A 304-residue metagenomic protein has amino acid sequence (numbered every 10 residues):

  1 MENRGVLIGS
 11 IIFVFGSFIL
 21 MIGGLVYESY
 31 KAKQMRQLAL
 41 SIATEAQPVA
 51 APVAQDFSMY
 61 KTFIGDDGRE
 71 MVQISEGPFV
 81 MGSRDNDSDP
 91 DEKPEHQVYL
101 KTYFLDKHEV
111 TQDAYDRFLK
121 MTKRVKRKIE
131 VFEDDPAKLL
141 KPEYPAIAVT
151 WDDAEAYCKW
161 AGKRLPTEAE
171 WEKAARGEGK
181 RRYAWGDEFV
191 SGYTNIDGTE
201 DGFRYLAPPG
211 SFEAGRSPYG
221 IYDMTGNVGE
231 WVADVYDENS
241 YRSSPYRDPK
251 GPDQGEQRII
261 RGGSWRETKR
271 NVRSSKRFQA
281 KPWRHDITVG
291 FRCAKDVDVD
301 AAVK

Functional and structural regions predicted by a protein language model:
M1-G9: Short, low-complexity patches enriched in S/T/P/G
N3-R4, S17-M21, Y30: N-terminal low-structure segments adjacent to metalloprotease catalytic domains across cellular compartments
S10-G24: Hydrophobic membrane-insertion alpha-helices, especially the h-region of bacterial N-terminal signal peptides
Y27-P52: Ser/Thr/Pro/Gly-rich low-complexity linker/stalk segments immediately outside membranes or between
F63-R127, T150-D152, T225-G226: A short glycine-rich, aromatic-capped structural motif
V80, R84-D85, V125, F132-K276 (+2 more regions): Functional-site microenvironments in short loops/helix caps that host divalent-cation chemistry
V289: Catalytic loop of the DD-peptidase/beta-lactamase superfamily, centered on the K-T-G motif and neighboring
C293-D300: Short beta-strand-to-coil "C-cap" segments at the C-terminal boundary of structured domains/repeats, marking
